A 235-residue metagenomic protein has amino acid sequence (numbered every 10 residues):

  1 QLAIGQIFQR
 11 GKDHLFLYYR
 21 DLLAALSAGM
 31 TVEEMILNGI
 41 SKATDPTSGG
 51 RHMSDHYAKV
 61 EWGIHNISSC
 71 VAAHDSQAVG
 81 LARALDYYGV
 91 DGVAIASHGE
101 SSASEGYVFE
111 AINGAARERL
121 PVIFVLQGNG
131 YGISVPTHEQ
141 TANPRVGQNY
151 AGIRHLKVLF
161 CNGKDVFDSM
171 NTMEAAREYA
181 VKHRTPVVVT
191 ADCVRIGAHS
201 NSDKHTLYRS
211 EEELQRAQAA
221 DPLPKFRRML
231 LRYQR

Functional and structural regions predicted by a protein language model:
Q1-E118, P136-H155: Cofactor-binding active-site loop characterized by glycine-rich and histidine/acidic residues
F16, I123-V125, F160, V188-T190: Structured core elements
Y19-A24, H98-S104, L126-G132, K164-F167 (+1 more regions): Acidic, glycine-rich active-site loops and adjacent beta-strand->loop/helix elements that engage anionic groups
D86-V90, N143-A175, Q218-R235: Conserved thiamine diphosphate
V108-A111, T172-E178: Glycine-rich, charged/polar anion/phosphate-binding loops that engage phosphate groups from diverse ligands
E118-H138: A short, conserved beta-to-alpha structural element at the edge of catalytic cores that scaffolds binding
Y131-V135, L156-N162, T206-Q215: Short beta-alpha connecting loops at secondary-structure transitions that line or flank enzyme active sites
Y179-R235: Glycine/aspartate-rich loop-and-adjacent alpha/beta segment that forms the canonical ThDP
